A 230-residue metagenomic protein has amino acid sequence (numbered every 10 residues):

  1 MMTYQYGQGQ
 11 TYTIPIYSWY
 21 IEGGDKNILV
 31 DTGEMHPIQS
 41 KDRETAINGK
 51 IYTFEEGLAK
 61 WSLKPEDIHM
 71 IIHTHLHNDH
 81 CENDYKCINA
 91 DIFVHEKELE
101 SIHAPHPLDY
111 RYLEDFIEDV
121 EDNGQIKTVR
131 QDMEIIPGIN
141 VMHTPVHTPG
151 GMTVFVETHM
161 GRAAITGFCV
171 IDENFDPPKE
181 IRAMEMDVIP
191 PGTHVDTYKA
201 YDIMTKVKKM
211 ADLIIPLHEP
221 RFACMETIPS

Functional and structural regions predicted by a protein language model:
M1-E56, T153-F168: Conserved beta-strand hairpin/beta-sheet module of binuclear metal-dependent hydrolase folds, prominently
I28-D31, M70, I92-V94, T128 (+2 more regions): A structural signal for short, well-ordered beta-strand segments and their strand-loop junctions that often border
T32-M35, L76, E98, V146-T148 (+2 more regions): Active-site metal-binding loops of divalent metal-dependent hydrolases
N48, E56, M160-S230: Cap/insert and terminal regions of metallo-dependent hydrolase folds
G49-Y52, G57-L63, D67, D91 (+2 more regions): Metallo-beta-lactamase
I68-D79: Metallo-beta-lactamase
Y85-I88: Short, conserved loop/helix-junction motifs that constitute active-site signature segments in enzyme catalytic cores
M142-M152: Active-site glycine- and acidic-residue-rich loops that bind and position anionic ligands or nucleotide-like cofactors
